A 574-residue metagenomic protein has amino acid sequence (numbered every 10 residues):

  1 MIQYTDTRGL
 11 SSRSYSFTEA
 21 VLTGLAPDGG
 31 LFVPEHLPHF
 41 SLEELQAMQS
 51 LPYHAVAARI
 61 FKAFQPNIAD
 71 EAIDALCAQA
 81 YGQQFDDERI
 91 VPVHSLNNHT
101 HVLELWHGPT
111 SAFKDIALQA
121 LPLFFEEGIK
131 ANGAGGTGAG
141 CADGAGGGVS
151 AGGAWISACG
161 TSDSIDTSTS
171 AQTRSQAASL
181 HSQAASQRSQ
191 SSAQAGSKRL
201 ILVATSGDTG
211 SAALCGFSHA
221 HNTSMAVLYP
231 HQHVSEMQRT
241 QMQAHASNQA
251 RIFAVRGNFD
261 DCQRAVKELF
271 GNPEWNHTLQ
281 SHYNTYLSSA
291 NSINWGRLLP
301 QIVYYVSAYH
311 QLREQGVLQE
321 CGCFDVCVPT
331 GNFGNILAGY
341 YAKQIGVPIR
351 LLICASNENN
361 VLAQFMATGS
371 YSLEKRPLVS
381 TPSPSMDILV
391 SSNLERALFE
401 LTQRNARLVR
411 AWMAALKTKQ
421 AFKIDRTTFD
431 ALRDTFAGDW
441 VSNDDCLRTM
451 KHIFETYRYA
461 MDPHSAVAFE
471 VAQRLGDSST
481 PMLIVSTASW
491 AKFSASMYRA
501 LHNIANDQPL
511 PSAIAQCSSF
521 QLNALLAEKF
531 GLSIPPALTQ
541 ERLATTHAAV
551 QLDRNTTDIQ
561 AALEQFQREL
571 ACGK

Functional and structural regions predicted by a protein language model:
M1-G140, G152-C159, A171, S191-K574: PLP-dependent amino-acid enzyme catalytic core
D143, D163-D166, H181: Intrinsic-disorder-associated, low-complexity terminal segments enriched in Asp/Asn/His/Tyr and depleted of Lys/Arg
S168, Q172, Q176, L180-Q183 (+2 more regions): Intrinsically disordered, low-complexity repeat/linker tracts enriched for polar/charged residues
